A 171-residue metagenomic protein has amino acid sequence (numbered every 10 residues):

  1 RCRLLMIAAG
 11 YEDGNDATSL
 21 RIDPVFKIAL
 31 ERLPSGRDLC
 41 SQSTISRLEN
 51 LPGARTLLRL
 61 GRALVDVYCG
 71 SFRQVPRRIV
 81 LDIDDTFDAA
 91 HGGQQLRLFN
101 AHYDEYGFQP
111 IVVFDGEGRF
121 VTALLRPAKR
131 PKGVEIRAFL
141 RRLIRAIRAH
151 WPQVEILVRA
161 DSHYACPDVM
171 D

Functional and structural regions predicted by a protein language model:
C2-M6, D16-A17, R37, S41 (+4 more regions): Short, conserved catalytic/metal-binding motifs centered on acidic residues
L5, L20-D23, R142-A146: Generic, well-ordered alpha-helical scaffold segments in large soluble proteins
A9-E12: Short capping segments at the starts of secondary-structure elements
G14-R32: DNA-recognition alpha helix
K27, R37, R145-E155: Secondary-structure transition/capping motifs at alpha-helix termini and the adjoining loop/turn into the next element
P34-V112: Active-site-proximal, Lys/Arg-enriched surface segment that forms a nucleic-acid-binding/basic interface patch
F99-P152: Electropositive, glycine- and tryptophan-enriched low-complexity nucleic-acid-binding patches
D168-D171: Gly/Pro-rich turn-and-neighbor structural signature
